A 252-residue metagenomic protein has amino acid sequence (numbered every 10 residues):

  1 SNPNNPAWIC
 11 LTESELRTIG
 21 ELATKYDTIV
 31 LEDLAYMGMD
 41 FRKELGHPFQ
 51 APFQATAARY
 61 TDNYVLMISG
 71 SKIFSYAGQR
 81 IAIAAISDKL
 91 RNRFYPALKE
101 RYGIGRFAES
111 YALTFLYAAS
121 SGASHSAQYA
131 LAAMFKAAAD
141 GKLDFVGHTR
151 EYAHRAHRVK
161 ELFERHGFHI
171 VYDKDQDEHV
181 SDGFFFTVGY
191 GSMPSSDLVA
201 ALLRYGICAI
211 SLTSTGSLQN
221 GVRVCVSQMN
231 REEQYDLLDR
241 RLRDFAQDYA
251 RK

Functional and structural regions predicted by a protein language model:
S1-H47: Active-site phosphate-binding strand-loop segment of PLP-dependent enzymes
D27-I29, N63-V65, C208: Proline-centered loop/turn at the N-terminus of a beta-strand
V30-E32, L131, S211: Hydrophobic residues in well-ordered beta-strands that form the structural core
E32, L45-S71, I83, V222: Conserved active-site segment immediately N-terminal to the catalytic lysine that forms the internal aldimine
Y60-R150: Conserved core segment of the aminotransferase class I/II
Y60-T61, A200-K252: PLP-dependent enzyme catalytic core of the Aspartate aminotransferase-like
A85, T187-G189, C225-S227: Short hydrophobic/aromatic beta-strand micro-patches that form the beta-sheet surface supporting nucleotide- or nucleic
H125-Q128, A132, F145-E164, I170-G189: Conserved glycine-rich beta-strand-loop-beta hairpin in the small C-terminal domain of fold type I
